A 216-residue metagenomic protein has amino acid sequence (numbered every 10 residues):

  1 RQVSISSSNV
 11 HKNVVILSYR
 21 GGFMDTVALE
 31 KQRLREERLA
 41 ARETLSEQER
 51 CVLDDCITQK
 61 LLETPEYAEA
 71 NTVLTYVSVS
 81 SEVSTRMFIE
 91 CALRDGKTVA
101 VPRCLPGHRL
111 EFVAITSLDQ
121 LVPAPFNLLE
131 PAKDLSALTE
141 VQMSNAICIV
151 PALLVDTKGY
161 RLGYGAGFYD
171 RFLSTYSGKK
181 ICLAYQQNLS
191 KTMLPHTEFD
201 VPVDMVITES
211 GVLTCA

Functional and structural regions predicted by a protein language model:
R1-F23: Short, Lys/Arg-enriched N-terminal segments with co-localized hydrophobic residues within the first ~10-30 amino acids
I5, I57, V150-L154: Short, charged low-complexity linear motifs
Y19, D25-V141: N-terminal active-site beta-alpha-beta segment that forms phosphate/nucleotide-binding and substrate-recognition loops
E111-A216: Conserved phosphate- and dinucleotide-binding cores of soluble alpha/beta proteins, encompassing both enzyme active
